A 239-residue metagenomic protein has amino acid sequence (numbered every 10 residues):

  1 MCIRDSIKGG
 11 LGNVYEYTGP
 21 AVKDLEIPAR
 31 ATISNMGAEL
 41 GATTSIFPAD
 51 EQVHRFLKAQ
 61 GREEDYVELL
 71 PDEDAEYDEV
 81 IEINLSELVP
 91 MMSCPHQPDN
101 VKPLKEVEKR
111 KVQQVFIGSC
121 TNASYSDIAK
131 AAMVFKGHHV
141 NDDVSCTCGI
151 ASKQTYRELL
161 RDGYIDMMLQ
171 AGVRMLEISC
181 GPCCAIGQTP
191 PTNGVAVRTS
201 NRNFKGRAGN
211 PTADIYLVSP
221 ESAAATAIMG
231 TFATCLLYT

Functional and structural regions predicted by a protein language model:
M1-D5, Y238-T239: Conserved small/polar residues in nucleotide/adenosyl-binding loops
R4-M36, T43-S45, A49-D50, A59: Glycine-rich, mobile lid/loop segments that gate access to catalytic sites or pores
S6-G10, E26, N35-E39, D74-Y77 (+6 more regions): Solvent-exposed alpha-helices and their adjacent loops that cap or buttress functional pockets in soluble metabolic
G10-L11, Y15-A21, E73-M91, A196 (+1 more regions): Self-splicing inteins and homing endonuclease
R30-T32, M36-I46, F116-S126, L217-M229: Conserved phosphate/anionic-ligand binding catalytic regions in large, soluble enzymes, centered on
L40-D142, C148-Q170, E177: Accessory "access/gating" subregions that flank catalytic or transport cores
E158-P220: Thiamine diphosphate
A227-I228, F232-L237: Charge-patterned, long linear interaction tracts outside catalytic cores
